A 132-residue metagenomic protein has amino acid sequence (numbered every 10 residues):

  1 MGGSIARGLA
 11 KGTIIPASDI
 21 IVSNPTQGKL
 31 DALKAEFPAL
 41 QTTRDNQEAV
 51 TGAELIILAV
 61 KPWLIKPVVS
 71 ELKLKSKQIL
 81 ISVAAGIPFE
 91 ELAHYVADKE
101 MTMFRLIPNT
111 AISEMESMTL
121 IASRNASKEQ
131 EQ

Functional and structural regions predicted by a protein language model:
M1-F37, Q41-R44, E48, G52 (+1 more regions): NAD(P)+-binding Rossmann beta1-loop-alpha1 motif at the extreme N-terminus of oxidoreductases
Q27, F37, N46-I121: Rossmann-like NAD(P)(H) cofactor-binding subdomain of soluble oxidoreductases
A32, E36, K99, Q132: Anion-binding (especially nucleotide phosphate/pyrophosphate-binding) glycine-rich loop and adjoining beta-alpha core
A126-Q130: Short helix-loop capping/hinge motifs at secondary-structure junctions, enriched in acidic/polar residues
